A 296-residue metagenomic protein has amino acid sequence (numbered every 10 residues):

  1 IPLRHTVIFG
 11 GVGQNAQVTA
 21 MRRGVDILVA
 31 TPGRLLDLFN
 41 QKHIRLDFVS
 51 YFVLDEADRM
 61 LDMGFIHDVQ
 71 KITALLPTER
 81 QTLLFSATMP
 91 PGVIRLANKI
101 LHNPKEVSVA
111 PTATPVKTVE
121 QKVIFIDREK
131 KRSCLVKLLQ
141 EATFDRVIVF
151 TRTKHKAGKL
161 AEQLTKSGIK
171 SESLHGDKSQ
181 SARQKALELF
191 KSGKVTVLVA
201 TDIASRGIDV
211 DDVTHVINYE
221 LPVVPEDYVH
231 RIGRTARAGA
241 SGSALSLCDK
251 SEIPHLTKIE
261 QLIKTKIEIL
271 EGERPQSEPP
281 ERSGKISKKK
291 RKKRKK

Functional and structural regions predicted by a protein language model:
I1-Q276: Conserved helicase RecA-like core
Q276-K296: Intrinsically disordered, Lys/Arg-rich low-complexity segments
